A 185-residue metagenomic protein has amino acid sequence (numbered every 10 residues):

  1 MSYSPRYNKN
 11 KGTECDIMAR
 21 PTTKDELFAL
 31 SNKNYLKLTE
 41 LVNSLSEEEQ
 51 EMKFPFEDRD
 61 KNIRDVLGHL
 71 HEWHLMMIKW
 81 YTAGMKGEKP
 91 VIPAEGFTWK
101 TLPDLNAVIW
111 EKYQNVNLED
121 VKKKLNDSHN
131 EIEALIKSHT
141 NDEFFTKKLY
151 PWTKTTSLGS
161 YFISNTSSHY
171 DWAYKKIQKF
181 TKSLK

Functional and structural regions predicted by a protein language model:
M1-I17: N-terminal amphipathic/basic-hydrophobic helices that include classical n-h-c signal peptides and signal-anchor
P5-N10, K53-D104, F144-K185: Short, contiguous alpha-helical
A19-A29, K53-P55, G87-P90, N115-V116 (+2 more regions): Solvent-exposed interaction patches of small proteins and small membrane subunits
T22-Q50, E72, M76-K79, A83 (+1 more regions): Alpha-helical bundle segments that constitute or directly flank the non-heme di-iron/ferroxidase center
D25-F28, N32, L67, H71 (+4 more regions): Short amphipathic alpha-helical segments with heptad-repeat character
N43-Q50, I136-F145, S183-K185: Surface-exposed helix-capping loop/turn segments at secondary-structure junctions
K100-F145: Acidic/histidine-rich alpha-helical segments that form the ligand environment of transition-metal centers
